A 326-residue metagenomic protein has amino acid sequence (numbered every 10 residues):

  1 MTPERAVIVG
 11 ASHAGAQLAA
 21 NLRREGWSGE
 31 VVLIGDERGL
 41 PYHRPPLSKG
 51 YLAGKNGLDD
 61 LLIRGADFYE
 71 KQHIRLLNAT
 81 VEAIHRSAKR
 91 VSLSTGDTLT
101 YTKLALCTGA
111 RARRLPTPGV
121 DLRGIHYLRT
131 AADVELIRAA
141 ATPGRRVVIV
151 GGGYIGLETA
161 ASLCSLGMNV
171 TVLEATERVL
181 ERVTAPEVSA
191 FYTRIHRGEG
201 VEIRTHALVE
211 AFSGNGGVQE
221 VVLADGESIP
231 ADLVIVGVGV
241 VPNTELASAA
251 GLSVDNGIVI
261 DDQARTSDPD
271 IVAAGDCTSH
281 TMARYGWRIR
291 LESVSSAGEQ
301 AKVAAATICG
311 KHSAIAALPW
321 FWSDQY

Functional and structural regions predicted by a protein language model:
T2-I74, S162-V183: Beta1-alpha1 glycine-rich phosphate/pyrophosphate-binding loop at the start of Rossmann-like nucleotide-binding domains
V9, L99-G109, V150, I229-G239 (+1 more regions): Short hydrophobic core segments
S12-H13, R38, A110-A112, A132 (+3 more regions): Residue-level detector of alpha-helix initiation sites
S28-E30, R75-L93, L99, L166-D262: A Rossmann-like FAD-binding core segment of flavoenzymes
E30, L58-L61, D255-G257, K311-F321: A short alpha-helix-loop-beta-strand transition element characteristic of N-terminal alpha/beta dinucleotide-binding
T108-L166: Glycine-rich dinucleotide-binding loop and its adjacent helix/turn
D121-P143, G214-V222, E227-A306: FAD-site-proximal beta/loop scaffold in flavoenzymes
R284-L291, A306-Y326: Active-site-proximal substrate-binding core of FAD-dependent oxidoreductases
